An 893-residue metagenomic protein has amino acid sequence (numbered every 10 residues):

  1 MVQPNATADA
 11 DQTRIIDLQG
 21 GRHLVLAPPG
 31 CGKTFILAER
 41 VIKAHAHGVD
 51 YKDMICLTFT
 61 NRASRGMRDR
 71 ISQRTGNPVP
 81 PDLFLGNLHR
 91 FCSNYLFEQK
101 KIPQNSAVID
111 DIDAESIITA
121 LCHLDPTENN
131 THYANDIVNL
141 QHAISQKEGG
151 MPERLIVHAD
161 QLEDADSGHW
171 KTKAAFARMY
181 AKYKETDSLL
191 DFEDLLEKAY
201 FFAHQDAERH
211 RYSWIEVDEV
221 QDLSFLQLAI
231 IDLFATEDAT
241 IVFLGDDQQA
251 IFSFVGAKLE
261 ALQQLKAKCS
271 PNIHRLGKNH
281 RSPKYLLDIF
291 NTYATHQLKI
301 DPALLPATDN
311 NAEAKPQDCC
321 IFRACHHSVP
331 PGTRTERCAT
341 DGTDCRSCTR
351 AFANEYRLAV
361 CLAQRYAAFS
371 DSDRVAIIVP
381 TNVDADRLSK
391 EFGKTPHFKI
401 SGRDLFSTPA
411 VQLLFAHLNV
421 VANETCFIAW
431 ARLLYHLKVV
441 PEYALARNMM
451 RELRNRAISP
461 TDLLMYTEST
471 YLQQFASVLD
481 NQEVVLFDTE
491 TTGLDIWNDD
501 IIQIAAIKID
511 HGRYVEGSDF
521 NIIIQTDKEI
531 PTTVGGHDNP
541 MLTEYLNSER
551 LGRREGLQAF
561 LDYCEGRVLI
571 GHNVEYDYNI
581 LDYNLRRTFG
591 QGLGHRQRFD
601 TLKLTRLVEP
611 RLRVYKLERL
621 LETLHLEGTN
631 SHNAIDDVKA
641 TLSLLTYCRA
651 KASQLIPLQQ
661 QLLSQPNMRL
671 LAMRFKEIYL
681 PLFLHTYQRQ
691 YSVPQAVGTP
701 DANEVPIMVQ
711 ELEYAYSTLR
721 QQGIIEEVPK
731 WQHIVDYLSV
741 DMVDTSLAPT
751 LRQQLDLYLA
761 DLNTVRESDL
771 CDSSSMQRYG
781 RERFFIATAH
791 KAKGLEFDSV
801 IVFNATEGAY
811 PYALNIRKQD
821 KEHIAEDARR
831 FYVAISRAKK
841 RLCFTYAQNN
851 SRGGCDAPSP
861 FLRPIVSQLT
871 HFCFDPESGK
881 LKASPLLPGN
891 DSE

Functional and structural regions predicted by a protein language model:
M1-Q104, R211, D288, I377 (+4 more regions): P-loop NTPase Walker
N5-D17, G21-L26, A63, F84 (+6 more regions): Conserved helicase NTPase motor core
L24-L37, V41, P271-N272, N279-T395 (+2 more regions): Helicase P-loop NTPase motor core
D53-N139, Q263, Q597, Y615-E622: Conserved P-loop NTPase-based nucleic-acid remodeling module centered on helicase motor cores
G86-N94, I215-E219, L244, T381-V383 (+3 more regions): Conserved helicase core region in the C-terminal RecA-like lobe
N423-V485, G493, K508-D510, A672-A787: Accessory C-terminal helicase-associated subdomains
E442-L445, Y647, L762, R778-R781 (+1 more regions): C-terminal accessory regions
Q482-V485, T492-F589, L593-H595, P610-G628 (+1 more regions): Conserved non-catalytic scaffold segment of RNase H-like nuclease domains
